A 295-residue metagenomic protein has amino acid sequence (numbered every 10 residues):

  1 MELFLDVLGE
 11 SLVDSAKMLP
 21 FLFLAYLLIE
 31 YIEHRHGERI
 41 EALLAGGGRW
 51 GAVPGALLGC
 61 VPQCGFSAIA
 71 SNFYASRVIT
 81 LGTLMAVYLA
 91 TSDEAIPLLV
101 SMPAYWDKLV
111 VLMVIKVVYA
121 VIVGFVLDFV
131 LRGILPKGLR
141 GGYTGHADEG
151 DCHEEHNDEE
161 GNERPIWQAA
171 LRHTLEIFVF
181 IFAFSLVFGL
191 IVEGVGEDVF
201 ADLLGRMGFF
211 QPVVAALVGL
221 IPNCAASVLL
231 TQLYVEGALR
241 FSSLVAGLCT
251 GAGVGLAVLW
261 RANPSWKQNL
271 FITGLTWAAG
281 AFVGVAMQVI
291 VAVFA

Functional and structural regions predicted by a protein language model:
M1-Y31, E38, V111-P212, T273-A295: Selected transmembrane alpha-helices and immediately adjacent juxtamembrane segments of polytopic inner-membrane
A25-I29, E41, G51, S67 (+1 more regions): Short amphipathic alpha-helical segments
H36, W260-A278: Interfacial loop-to-transmembrane junctions
R39-F66: Active-site-flanking structural segment that lines cofactor/substrate pockets
A45-G46, T83-Y88, L270-L275: Cytoplasmic-side transmembrane-helix entry/capping segments in multi-pass membrane proteins
L58-M113, V192-N263: Membrane-interfacial helix-loop connectors
